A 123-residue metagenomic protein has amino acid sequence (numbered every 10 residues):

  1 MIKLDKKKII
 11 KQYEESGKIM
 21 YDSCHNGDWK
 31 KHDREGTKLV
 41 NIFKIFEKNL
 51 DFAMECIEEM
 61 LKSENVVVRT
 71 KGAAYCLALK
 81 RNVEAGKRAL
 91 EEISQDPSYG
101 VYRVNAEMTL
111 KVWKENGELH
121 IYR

Functional and structural regions predicted by a protein language model:
K3-T37: Short terminal alpha-helical segments
L4-K11, K48-M60, N82-Q95, E118-R123: Amphipathic alpha-helical scaffolding segments comprising HEAT/armadillo-like alpha-solenoid repeats
K18, L77-A78, K111: Structural signature of alpha-helical solenoid repeat scaffolds
H32-L39, R69-T70, R103: Residue-level detector of extended alpha-helical repeat arrays and alpha-solenoid scaffolds
E64-N65, S98-Y99: Short inter-helical turns and helix N-cap capping residues of alpha-solenoid HEAT/ARM repeat scaffolds
G72-A74, E107: Hydrophobic core positions within HEAT/HEAT-like alpha-solenoid repeats
